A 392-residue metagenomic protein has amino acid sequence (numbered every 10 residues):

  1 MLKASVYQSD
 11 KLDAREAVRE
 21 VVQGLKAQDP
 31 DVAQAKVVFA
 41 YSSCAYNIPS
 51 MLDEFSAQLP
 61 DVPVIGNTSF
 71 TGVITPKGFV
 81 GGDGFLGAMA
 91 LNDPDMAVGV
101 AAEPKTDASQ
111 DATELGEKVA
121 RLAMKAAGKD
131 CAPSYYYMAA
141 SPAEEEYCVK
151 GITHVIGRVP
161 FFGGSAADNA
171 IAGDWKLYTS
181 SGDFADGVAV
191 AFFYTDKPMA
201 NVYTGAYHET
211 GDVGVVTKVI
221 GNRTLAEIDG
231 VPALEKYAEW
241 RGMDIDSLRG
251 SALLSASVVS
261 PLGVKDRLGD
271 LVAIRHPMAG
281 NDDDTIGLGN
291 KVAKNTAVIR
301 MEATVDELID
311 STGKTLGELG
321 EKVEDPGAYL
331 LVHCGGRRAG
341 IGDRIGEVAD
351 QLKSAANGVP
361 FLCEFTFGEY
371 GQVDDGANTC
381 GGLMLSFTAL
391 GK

Functional and structural regions predicted by a protein language model:
M1-K36, C44-Q58, V62-G72, P76-G342 (+2 more regions): Small-residue-enriched flexible segments
